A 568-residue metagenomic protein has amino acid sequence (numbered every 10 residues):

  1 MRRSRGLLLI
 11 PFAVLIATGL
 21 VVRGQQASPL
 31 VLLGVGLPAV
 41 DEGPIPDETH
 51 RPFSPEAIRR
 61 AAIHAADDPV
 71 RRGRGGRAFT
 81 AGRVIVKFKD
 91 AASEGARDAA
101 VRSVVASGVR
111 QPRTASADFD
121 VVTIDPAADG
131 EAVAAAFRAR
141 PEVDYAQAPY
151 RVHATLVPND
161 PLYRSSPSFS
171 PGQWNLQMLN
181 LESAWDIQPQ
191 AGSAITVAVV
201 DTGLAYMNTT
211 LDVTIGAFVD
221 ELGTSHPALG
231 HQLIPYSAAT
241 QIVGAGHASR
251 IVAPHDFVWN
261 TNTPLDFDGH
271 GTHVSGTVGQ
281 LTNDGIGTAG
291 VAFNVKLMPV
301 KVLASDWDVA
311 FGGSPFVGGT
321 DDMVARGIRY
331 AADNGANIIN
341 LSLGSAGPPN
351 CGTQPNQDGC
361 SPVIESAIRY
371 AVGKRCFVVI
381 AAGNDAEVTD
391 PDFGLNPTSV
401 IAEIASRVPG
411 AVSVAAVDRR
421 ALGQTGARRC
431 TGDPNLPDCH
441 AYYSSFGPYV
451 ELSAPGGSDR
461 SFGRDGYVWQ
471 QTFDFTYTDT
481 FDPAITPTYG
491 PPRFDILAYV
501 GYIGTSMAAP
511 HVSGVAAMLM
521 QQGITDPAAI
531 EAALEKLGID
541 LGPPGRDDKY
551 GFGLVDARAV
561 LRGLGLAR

Functional and structural regions predicted by a protein language model:
I10-T18: Bacterial N-terminal signal peptides
L20-P167, W185-I187: Primarily auto-inhibitory N-terminal propeptides
D90-S93, V152, T202-Y206, T210 (+9 more regions): Acidic glycine-/aspartate-rich tracts in secreted/extracellular proteins
P149, K301, N340-G344, A381-A382 (+3 more regions): A cross-family glycoside hydrolase active-site/sugar-binding cleft signature
D160-G319, M323-C360, R369, V388-D390 (+3 more regions): Active-site core segment of subtilase-fold serine proteases
D201, G383, G504: Active-site glycine-centered loops adjacent to acidic/histidine catalytic or metal-binding residues that shape
R329, N334-S342, G410-S413, A498 (+1 more regions): C-terminal subdomain of the subtilisin-like protease fold in secreted/lumenal serine endopeptidases
C376, A402-M518: Extracellular S/T/G-rich loop segment that most often corresponds to the catalytic His/Ser-adjacent loop
